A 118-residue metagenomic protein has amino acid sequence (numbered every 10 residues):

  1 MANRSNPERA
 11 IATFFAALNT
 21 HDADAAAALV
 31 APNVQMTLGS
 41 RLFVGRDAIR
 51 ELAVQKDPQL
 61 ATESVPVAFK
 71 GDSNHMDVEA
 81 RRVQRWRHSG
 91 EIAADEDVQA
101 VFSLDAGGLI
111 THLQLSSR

Functional and structural regions predicted by a protein language model:
M1-D24, A28: Short, low-complexity N-terminal intrinsically disordered segments enriched in polar/charged residues
A28-L29, L104: Conserved catalytic core of Hanks-type protein kinase domains
N33-V44: A short gly/proline-enriched turn/hairpin at secondary-structure junctions
F43-E51: Short beta-edge strand/loop motif at the mouth of beta-sheet-based domains
R50-R118: A beta-strand edge to alpha-helix "cap/lid" segment located at domain peripheries
